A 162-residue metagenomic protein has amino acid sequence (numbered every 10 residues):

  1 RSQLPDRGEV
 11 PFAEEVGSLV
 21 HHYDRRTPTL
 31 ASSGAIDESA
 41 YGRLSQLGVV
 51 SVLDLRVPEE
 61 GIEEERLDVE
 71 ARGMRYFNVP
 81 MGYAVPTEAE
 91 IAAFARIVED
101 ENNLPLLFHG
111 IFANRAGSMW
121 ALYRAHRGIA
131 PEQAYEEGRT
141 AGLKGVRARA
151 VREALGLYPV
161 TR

Functional and structural regions predicted by a protein language model:
R1-L106, S118-R162: Cys-dependent protein tyrosine phosphatase-like superfamily
G110: Short cysteine clusters
